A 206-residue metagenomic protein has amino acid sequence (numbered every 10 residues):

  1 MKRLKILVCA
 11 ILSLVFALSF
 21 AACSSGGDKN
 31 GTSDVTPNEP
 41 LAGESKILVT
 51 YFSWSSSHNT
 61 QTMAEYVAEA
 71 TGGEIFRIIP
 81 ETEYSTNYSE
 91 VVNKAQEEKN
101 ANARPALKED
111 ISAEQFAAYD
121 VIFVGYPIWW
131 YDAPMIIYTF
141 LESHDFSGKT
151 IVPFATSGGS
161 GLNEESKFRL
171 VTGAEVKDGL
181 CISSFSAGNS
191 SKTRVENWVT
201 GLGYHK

Functional and structural regions predicted by a protein language model:
M1-A10: Bacterial N-terminal signal peptides that target proteins for export
L18-A22: C-terminal motif of bacterial Sec signal peptides marking the signal peptidase cleavage site
S24-D120, Y131, E196, T200-K206: N-terminal beta1-alpha1-beta2 submodule of the flavodoxin-like/Rossmannoid cofactor-binding fold
W54-S57, P80-Y84, I128-D132, S157-G161 (+2 more regions): Solvent-exposed loop/turn segments at secondary-structure junctions within structured extracellular/periplasmic domains
E74, E175-D178: Conserved beta-strand segments of alpha/beta enzyme cores
T86-E90, E164-S166, S191: Short aromatic-enriched loop/helix-cap "lid" or pocket-rim segments at secondary-structure transitions that line
V92-E175: Helix-loop-strand module that forms the ligand-binding subsite of alpha/beta enzymes
K177-K206: Glycine-rich phosphate/pyrophosphate-binding loop and the adjoining helix
